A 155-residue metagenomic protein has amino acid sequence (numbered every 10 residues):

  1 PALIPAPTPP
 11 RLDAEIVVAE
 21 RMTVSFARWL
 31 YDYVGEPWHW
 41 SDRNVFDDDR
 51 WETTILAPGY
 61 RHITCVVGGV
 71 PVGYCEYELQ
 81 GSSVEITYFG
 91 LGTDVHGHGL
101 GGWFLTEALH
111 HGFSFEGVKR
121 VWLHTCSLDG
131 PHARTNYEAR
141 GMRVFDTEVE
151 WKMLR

Functional and structural regions predicted by a protein language model:
P1, T135-R155: Active-site/acyl-donor-binding loops of N-acyltransferases
P1-E20: Acyl-donor-binding surface of acyltransferase catalytic domains
A27-G35: Short, basic/glycine-rich phosphate-binding loops at helix/coil junctions that contact nucleotide phosphates
G35-R50: Conserved GNAT-fold acetyl-CoA-binding loop/helix
F46, I55-H62, V66-T93: A conserved beta-strand-loop-helix scaffold within acyl/acetyltransferase catalytic domains
L91, G97-G112, T135-A139: Conserved acetyl-CoA-binding loop-helix of GNAT-fold acetyltransferases
H96, L123-A133, E150-R155: Conserved beta-strand-loop-alpha-helix junction that forms the acyl-donor binding cleft
G112-T125: Conserved GNAT acetyl-CoA-binding A-motif
